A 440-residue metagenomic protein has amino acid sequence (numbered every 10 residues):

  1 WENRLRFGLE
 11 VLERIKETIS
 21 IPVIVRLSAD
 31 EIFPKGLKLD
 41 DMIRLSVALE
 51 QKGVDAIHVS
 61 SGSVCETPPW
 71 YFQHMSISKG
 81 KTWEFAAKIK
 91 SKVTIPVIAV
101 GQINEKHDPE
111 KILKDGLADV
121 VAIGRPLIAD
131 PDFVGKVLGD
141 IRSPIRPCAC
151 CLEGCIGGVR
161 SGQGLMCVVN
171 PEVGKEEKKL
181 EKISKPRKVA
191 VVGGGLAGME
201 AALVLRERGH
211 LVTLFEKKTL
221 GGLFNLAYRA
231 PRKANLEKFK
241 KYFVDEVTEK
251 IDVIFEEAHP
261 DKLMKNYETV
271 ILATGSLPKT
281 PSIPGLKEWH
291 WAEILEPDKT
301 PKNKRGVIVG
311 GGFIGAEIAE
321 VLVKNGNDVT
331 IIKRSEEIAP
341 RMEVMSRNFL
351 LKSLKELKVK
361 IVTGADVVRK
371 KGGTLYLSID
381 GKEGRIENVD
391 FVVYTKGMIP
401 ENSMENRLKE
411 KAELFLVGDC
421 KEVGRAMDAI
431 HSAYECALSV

Functional and structural regions predicted by a protein language model:
W1-V192, L196, A201-V204, V212: Flavin-dependent oxidoreductase catalytic cores
I103, G195-A197, T219, S276 (+3 more regions): Residue-level detector of alpha-helix initiation sites
P171-I183, E256, P260, T274-N325 (+2 more regions): Glycine-rich dinucleotide-binding loop and its adjacent helix/turn
V191, L214, I308-V309, I331: Hydrophobic Val/Ile/Leu positions in short beta-strands of Rossmann-like dinucleotide-binding domains
L211-K250, V321-V367: Rossmann-like dinucleotide-binding cores of NAD(P)H-dependent redox enzymes
I254-M264, L277, T363-T374: A conserved short coil-to-beta-strand element within the FAD-binding core of flavoproteins
Y267-T269, A273-K279, V389-E401: Glycine-/small-residue-rich beta->alpha transition segments that form the dinucleotide
I318, M342-E343, V417-V440: A conserved FAD-binding loop/helix module that cradles the flavin
